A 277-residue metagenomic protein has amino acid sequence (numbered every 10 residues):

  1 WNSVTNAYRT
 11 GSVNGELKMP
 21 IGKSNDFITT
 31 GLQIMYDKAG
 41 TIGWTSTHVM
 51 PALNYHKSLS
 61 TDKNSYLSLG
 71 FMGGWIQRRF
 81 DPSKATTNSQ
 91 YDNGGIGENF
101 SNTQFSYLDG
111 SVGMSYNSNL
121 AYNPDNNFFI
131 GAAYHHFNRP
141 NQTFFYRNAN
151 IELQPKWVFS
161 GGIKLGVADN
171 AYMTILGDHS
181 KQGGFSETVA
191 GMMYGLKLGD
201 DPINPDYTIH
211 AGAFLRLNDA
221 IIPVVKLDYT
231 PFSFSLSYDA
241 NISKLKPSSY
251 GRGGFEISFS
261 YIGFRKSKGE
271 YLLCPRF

Functional and structural regions predicted by a protein language model:
W1-F277: Subset of outer-membrane beta-barrel
